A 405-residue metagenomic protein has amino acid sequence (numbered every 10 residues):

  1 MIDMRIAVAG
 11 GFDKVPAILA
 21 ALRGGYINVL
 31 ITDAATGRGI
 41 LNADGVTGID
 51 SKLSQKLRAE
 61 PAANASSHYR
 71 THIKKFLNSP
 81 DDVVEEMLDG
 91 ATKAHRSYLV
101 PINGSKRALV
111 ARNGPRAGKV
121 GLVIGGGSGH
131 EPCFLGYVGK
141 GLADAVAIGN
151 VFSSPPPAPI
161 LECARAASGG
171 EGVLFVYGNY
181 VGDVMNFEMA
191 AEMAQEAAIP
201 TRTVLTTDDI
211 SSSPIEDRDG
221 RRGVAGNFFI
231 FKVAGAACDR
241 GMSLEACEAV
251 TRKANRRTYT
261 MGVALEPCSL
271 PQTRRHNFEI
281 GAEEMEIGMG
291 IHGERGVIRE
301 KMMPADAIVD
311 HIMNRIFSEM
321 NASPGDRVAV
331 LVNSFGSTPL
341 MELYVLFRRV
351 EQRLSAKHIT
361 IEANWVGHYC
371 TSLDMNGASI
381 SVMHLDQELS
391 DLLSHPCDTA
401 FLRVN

Functional and structural regions predicted by a protein language model:
M1-L53, L57: Conserved phosphate- and dinucleotide-binding cores of soluble alpha/beta proteins, encompassing both enzyme active
D50-P61, R315-N405: C-terminal non-catalytic interaction/assembly regions of soluble proteins
L57-G121, Q387-N405: N-terminal amphipathic/basic leader segments beginning at the initiator methionine
K74, V120-G127, A143-V146, N150 (+5 more regions): Short glycine-rich or small-residue beta-strand-to-loop segments that form or flank ligand, phosphate, metal/Fe-S
S105, H130, Y137-G170, F317: Glycine-rich oxoanion-binding loops at beta->alpha junctions
V146-V151, Q195-G220, R353-I361: Short, acidic/small-residue loops that bind anionic groups at enzyme active sites
L205-A246, V250-R257: Short alpha-helices
R240-V345: Mixed-charge interfacial surface used for oligomerization/domain docking and macromolecular partner engagement
